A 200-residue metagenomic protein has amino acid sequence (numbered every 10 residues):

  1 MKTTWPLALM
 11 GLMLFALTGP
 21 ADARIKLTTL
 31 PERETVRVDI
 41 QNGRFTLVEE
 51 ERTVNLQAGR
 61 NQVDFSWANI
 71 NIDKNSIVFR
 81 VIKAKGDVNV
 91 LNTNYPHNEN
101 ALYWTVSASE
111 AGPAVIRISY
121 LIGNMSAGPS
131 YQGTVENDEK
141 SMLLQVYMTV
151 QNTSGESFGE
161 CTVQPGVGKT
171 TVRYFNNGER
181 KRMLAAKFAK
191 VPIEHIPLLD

Functional and structural regions predicted by a protein language model:
T3-L9, L14-D200: Long, intrinsically disordered, low-complexity accessory segments associated with secretion and vesicular trafficking
